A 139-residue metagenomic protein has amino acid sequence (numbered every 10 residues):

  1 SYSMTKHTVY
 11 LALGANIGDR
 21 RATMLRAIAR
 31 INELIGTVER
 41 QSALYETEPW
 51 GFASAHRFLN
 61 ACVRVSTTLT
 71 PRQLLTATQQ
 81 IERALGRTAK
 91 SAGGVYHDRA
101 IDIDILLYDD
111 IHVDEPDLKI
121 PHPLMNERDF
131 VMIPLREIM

Functional and structural regions predicted by a protein language model:
S1-S3: Short, Lys/Arg-enriched N-terminal segments with co-localized hydrophobic residues within the first ~10-30 amino acids
T5-I35, S42-E48: N-terminal beta1-alpha1 ligand-phosphate binding loop
G18, R40, W50-R57, L69-M139: Flexible, gly/pro- and Lys/Arg-enriched active-site loops
I35-T37, T67: A generic structural motif
N60: Active-site-adjacent structural patch at catalytic or cofactor/ligand-binding sites
V63: Short basic (Lys/Arg) and small-residue
